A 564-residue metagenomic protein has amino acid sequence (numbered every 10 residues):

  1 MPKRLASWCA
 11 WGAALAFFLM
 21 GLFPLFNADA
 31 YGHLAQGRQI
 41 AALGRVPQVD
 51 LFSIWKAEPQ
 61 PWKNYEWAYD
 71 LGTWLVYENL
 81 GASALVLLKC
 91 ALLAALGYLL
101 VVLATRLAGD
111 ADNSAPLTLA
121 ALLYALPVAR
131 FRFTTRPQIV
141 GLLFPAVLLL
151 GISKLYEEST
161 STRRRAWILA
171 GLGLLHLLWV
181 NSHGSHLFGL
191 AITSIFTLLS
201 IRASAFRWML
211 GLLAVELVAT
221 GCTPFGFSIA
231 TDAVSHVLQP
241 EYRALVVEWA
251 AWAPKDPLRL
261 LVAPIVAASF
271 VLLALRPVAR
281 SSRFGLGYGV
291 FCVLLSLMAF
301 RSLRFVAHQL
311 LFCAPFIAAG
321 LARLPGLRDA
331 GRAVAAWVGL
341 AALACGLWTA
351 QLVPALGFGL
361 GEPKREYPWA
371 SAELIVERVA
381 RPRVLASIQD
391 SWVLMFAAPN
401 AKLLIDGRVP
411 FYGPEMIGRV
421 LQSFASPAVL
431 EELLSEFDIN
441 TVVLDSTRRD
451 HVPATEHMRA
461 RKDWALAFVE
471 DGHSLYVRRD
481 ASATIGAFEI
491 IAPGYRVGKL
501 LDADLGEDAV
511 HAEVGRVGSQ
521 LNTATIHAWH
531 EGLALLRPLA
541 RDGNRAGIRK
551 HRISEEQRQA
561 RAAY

Functional and structural regions predicted by a protein language model:
F17, A125-A129, W167-G184, T193-S194 (+2 more regions): Membrane-interface alpha helices of multi-pass inner-membrane proteins
D29, A41, L99, G184-A279: Transmembrane catalytic cores of multi-pass membrane glycosyltransferases and polysaccharide-assembly enzymes
W55-S83, L87: Short hydrophobic/aromatic helix or loop-helix immediately within or flanking a transmembrane segment in polytopic
L87-G109: Transmembrane-helix motifs of polytopic, lipid-linked glycan transferases
L148-W167, L199, A268-R280: Membrane-interface transmembrane helices that cradle and orient dolichyl/undecaprenyl
K154-L177, F206-G211, R283-V293: Short hydrophobic alpha-helices at membrane interfaces in multi-pass membrane enzymes
L210-V215, P315-L352: Signature aromatic-anchored transmembrane alpha helix within multi-pass, membrane-resident enzymes that catalyze glycan
V353-E362, E366-Q389, V393, A397-L404 (+1 more regions): C-terminal luminal/periplasmic domains and tails of membrane-associated envelope-modifying transferases
